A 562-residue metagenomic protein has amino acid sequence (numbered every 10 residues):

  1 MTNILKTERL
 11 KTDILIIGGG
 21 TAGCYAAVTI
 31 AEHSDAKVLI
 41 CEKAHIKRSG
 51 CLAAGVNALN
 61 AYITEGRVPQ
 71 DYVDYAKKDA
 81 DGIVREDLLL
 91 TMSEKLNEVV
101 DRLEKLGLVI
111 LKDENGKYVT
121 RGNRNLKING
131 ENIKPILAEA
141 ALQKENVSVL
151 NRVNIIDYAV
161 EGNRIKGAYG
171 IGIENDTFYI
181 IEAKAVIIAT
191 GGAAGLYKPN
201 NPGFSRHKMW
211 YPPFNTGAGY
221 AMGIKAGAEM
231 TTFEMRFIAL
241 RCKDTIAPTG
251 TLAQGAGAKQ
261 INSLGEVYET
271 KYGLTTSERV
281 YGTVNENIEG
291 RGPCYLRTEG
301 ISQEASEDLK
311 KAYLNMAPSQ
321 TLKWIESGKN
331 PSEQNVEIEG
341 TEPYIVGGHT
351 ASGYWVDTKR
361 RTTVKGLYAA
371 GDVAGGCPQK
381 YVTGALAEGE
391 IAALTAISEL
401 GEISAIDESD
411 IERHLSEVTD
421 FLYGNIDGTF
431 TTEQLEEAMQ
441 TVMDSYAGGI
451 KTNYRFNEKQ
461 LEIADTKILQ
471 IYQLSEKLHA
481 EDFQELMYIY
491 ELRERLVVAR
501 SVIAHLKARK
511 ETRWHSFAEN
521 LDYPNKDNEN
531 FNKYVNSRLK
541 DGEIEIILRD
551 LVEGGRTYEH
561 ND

Functional and structural regions predicted by a protein language model:
M1-D13, A26-T29, A36, H45-K47 (+11 more regions): Glycine- and aromatic-enriched mobile tails/lids
G18-T21, K43: Glycine-rich Rossmann-fold phosphate-binding loop(s) that bind the pyrophosphate of adenine dinucleotide cofactors
A36-E42, T232: Short beta-strand "acidic-cap" motif of Rossmann-like dinucleotide-binding folds
A44-D74, G250-L252: Conserved N-terminal glycine-rich FAD pyrophosphate-binding loop of Rossmann-like flavoproteins
R48, V99-A185, A189, A193-N200 (+3 more regions): Conserved redox-cofactor binding core of oxidoreductases
D157-E174, I180, N330-A374: FAD-site-proximal beta/loop scaffold in flavoenzymes
I188-A247, V382-T395: Glycine-rich loop(s) and the adjacent beta-strand/alpha-helix scaffold that form part
M222, A228-I338, P343, L386 (+1 more regions): An anion/pyrophosphate-binding glycine-rich loop and adjacent beta-alpha core in soluble alpha-beta enzymes
